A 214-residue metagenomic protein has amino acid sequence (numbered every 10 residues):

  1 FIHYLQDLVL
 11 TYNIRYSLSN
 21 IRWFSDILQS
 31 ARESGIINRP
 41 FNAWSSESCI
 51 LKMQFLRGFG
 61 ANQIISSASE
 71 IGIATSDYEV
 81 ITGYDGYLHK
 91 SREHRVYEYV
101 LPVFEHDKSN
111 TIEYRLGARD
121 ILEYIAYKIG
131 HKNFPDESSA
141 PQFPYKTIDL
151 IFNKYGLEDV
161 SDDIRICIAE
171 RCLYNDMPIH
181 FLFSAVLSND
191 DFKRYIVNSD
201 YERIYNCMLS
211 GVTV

Functional and structural regions predicted by a protein language model:
F1-Y12, A126-Y127: Active-site recognition of the HExxH zinc-binding catalytic motif
D7-I50, L101-K108: Post-HEXXH active-site segment of zinc metalloproteases
P40-I125, G130-V214: Long, well-structured alpha-helical subdomains associated with metal-dependent extracellular/ecto-lumenal hydrolases
